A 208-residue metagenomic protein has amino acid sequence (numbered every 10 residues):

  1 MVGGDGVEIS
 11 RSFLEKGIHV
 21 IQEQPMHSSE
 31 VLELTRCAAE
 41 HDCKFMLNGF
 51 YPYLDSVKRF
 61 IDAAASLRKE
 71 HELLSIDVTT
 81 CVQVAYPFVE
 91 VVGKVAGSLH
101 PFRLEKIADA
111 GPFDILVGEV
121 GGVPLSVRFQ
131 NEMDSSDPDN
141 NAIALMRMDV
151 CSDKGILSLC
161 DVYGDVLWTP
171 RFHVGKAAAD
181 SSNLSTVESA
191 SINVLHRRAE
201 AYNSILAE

Functional and structural regions predicted by a protein language model:
M1, R11, L195-E208: C-terminal helix-rich "cap/oligomerization" subdomain common to oxidoreductases
V2-D5, P25-S28, Y51-Y53, Q83 (+2 more regions): Short beta->alpha connector loops
G3-E23: Rossmann-fold NAD(P) dinucleotide-binding segment
K16-G17, E40-H41, E70, S98 (+1 more regions): Structured helix-beta-strand junction loops
I21, H27-V91: A contiguous active-site-proximal alpha/beta segment in oxidoreductase catalytic domains
K44, N48, S189-R197, S204: A structural signal for the main folded, soluble domain(s) of proteins
Y86-K176, V194, A199, N203: Contiguous beta-strand/loop segments that form the cofactor/metal-binding neighborhood of enzyme cores
